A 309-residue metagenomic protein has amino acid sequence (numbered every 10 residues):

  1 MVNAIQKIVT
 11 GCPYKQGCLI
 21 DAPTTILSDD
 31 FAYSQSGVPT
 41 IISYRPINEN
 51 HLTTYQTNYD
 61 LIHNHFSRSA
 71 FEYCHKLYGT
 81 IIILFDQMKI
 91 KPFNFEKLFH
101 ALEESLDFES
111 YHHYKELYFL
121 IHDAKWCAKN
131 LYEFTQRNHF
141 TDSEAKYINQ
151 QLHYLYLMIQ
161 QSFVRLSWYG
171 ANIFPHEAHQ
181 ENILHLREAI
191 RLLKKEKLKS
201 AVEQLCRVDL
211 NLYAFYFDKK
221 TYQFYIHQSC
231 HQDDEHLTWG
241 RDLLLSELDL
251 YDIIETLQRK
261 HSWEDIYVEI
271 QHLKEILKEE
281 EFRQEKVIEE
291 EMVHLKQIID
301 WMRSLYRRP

Functional and structural regions predicted by a protein language model:
M1-P309: Secretory-pathway/membrane protein signature
